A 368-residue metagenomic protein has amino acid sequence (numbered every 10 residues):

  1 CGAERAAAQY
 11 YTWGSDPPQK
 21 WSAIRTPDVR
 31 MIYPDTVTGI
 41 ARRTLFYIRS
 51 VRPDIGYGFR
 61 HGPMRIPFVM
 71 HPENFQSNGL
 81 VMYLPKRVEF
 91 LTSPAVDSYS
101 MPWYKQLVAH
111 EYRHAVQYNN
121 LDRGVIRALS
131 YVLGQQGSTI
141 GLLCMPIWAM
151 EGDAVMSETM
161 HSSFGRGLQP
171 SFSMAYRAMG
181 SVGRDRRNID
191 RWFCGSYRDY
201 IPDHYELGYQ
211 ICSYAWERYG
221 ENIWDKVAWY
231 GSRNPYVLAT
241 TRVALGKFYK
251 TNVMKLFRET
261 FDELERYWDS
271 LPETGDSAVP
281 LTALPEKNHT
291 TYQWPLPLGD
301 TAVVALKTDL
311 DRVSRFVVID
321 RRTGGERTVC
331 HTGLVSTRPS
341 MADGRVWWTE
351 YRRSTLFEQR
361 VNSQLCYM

Functional and structural regions predicted by a protein language model:
C1-A6: C-terminal segment of classical bacterial N-terminal signal peptides
A8-I140, P146: Juxtacatalytic substrate-recognition/specificity segment
S15-D16, P102-L107, A115, N120-S213 (+4 more regions): Acidic/His/Gly-enriched intrinsically disordered linker/tail segments that often contain short helix/coil "MoRF-like"
G167, N288-T290, L306-F316, H331-S336 (+1 more regions): A flexible loop/linker signature enriched in serine peptidases of the S9 family
Y267-T290, I319-T337, Y367-M368: Multi-bladed beta-propeller domains
D300-T301, D343-R345: Short coil/turn segments that connect the beta-strands within blades of beta-propeller domains
